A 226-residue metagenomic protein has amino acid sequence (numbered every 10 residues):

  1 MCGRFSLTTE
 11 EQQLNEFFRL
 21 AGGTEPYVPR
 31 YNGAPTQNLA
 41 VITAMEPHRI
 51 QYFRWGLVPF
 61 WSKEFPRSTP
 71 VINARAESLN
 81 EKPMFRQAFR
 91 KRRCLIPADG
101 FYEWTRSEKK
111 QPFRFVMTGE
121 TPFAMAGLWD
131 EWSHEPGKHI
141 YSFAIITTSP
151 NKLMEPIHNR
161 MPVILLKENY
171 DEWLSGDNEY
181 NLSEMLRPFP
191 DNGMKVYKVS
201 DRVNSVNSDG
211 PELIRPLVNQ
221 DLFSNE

Functional and structural regions predicted by a protein language model:
M1-E226: Short linear sequence motif anchored by a di-proline
